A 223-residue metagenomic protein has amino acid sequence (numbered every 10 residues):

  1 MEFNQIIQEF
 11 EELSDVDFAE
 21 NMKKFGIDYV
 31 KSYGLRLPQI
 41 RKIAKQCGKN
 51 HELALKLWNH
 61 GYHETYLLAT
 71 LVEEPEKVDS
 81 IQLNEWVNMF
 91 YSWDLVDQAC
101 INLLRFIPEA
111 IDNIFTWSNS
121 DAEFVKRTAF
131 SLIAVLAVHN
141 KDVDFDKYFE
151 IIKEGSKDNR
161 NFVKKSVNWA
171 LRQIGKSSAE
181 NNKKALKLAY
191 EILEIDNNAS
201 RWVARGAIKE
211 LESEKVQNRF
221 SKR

Functional and structural regions predicted by a protein language model:
M1-R223: Alpha-helical scaffold domains
